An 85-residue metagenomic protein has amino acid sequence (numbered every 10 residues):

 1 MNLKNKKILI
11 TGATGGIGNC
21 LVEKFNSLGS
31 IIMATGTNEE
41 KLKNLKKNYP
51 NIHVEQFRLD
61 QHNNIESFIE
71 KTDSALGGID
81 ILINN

Functional and structural regions predicted by a protein language model:
M1-K7: Flexible N-terminal pre-Rossmann segment of NAD(P)-dependent oxidoreductases
T11, I79-N85: Rossmann-fold scaffold of SDR-type NAD(P)-dependent oxidoreductases
T14-G15: Conserved glycine-rich cofactor-binding loop
G18-N19: N-terminal Rossmann-fold NAD(P) dinucleotide-binding loop
F25: Aromatic pocket-lining residues of Rossmann-like dinucleotide-binding sites
L28-K43: Conserved glycine-rich Rossmann-like NAD(P)H-binding loop of the short-chain dehydrogenase/reductase
F57-F68: The beta1-alpha1 cofactor-binding region of Rossmann-like NAD(H)/NADP(H)-dependent oxidoreductases
